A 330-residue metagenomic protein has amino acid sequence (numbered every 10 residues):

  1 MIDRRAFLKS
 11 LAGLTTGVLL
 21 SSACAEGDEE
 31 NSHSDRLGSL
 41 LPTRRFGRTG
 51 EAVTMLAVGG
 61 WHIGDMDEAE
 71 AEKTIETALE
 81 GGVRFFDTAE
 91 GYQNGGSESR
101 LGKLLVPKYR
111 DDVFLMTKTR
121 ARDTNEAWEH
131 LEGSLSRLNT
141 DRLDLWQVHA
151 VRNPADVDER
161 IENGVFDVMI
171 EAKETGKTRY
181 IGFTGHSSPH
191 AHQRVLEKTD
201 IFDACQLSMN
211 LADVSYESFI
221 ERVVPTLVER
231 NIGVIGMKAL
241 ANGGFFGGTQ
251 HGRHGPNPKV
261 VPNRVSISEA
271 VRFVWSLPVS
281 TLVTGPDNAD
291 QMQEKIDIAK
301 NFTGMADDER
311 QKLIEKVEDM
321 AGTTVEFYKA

Functional and structural regions predicted by a protein language model:
M1-T15: N-terminal secretory signal peptides and thylakoid transit peptides that target proteins across membranes
L14, K198, R222-A330: Structured C-terminal cap/extension of enzyme domains
A23-L56, G64, K73: C-terminal segment of N-terminal export signals and the immediately downstream linker at the start of the mature
F46, V58, F86, L101 (+5 more regions): Conserved, mostly hydrophobic/aromatic
G47-G50, G102-R110, L135-T140, L196-T199: Acidic (Asp/Glu)-rich catalytic clusters
G59-A69, K118-N125, H254-P262: Active-site mouth loops of central-metabolism enzymes
T88-L104, N153: Glycine-rich, proline-tolerant flexible connector loops at the mouths of alpha/beta enzymes
R122-S218, R222, V228-I235, D290: Glycine/proline-rich, positively charged, aromatic-decorated active-site loop/lid region on the catalytic face
